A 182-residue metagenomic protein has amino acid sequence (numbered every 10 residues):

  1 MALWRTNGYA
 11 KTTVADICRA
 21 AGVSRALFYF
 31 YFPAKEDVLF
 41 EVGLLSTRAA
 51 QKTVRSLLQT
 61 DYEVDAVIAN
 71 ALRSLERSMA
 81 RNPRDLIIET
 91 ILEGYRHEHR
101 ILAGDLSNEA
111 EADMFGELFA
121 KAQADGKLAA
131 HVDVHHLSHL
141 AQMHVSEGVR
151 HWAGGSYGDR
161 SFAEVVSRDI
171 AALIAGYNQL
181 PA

Functional and structural regions predicted by a protein language model:
A2-T6, A49-T60, H144-H151: Solvent-exposed, amphipathic alpha-helical segments
L3-D37, E41, L45: Helix-turn-helix
T6-A10, N82, D125: Short coil/turn segments at alpha/beta junctions that flank glycine-rich nucleotide-binding fingerprints
E41, R55-R84, V134-A141, A163 (+1 more regions): Hydrophobic alpha-helical connector segments
L57, D61, E89-E93, W152-S156: Secondary-structure edge/capping motif, primarily at the C-terminal ends of alpha-helices and the immediately following
A66, L102-N108, A124-L140, R160-E164: All-alpha amphipathic helical-bundle segments outside canonical DNA-binding/catalytic cores that form hydrophobic
R73-R77, A112-D113, E117-D125, H139-R150 (+1 more regions): C-terminal peripheral helix-coil segments that are non-catalytic and often amphipathic
E76-G116, K127, H135-H136: Short secondary-structure transition hinges
